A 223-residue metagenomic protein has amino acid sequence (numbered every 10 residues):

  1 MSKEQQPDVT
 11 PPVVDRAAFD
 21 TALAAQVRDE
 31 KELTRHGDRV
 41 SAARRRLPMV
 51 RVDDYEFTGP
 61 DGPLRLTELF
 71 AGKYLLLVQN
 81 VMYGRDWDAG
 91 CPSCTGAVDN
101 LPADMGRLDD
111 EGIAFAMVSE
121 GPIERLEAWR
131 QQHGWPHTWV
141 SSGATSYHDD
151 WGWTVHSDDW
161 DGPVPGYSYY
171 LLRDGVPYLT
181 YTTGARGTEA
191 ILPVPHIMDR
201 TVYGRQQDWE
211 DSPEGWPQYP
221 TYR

Functional and structural regions predicted by a protein language model:
S2-E111, W129-Q132, T145-R223: Non-globular targeting/processing and membrane-anchoring segments
I113-G143: Conserved segment of the thioredoxin-like fold in thiol-based oxidoreductases
